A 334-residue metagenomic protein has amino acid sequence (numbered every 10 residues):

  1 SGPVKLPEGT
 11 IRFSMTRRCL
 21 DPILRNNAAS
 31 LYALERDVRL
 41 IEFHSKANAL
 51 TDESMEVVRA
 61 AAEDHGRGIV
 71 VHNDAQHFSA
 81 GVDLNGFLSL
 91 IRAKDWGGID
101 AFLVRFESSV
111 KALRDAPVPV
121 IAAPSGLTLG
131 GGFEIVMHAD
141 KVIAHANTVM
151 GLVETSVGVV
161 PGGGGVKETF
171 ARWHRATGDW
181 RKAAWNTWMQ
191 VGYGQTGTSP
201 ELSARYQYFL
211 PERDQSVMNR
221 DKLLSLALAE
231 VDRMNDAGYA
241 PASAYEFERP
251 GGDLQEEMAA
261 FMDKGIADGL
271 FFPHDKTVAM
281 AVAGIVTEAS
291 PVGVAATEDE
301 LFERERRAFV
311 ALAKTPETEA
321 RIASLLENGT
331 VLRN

Functional and structural regions predicted by a protein language model:
S1-V70, R172-S199, R205, P211-N334: Intrinsically disordered, low-complexity segments enriched in small/flexible residues
L40-E42, M55-G97, V104-A123, H145-V149 (+1 more regions): A structural preference for short, pocket-lining loop segments at secondary-structure junctions
N48-L50, Q76-G81, T128-G132, G151-L152 (+3 more regions): Flexible loop/turn segments at secondary-structure boundaries
A49, L90-V104, A123-G130, S156-V160 (+3 more regions): Alpha-helix capping and helix-loop boundary segments enriched in small/acidic/polar residues
K111-V157, V191: Glycine-rich beta-to-alpha active-site loop
A123, A146, S156, G163-W180: Active-site-adjacent scaffolding segments
A139-G162, Q207-L223: Gly/Pro- and small hydrophobic-enriched strand-loop and loop-to-helix capping segments that sit at the rims
